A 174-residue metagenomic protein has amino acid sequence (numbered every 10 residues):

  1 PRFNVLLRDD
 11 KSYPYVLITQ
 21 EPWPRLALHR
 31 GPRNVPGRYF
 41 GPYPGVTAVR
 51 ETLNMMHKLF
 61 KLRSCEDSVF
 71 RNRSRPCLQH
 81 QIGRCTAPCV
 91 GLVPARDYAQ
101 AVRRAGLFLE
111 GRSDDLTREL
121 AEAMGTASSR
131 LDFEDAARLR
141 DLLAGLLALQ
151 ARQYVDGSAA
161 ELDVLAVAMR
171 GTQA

Functional and structural regions predicted by a protein language model:
P1-A174: Acidic, glycine-enriched active-site microenvironments
